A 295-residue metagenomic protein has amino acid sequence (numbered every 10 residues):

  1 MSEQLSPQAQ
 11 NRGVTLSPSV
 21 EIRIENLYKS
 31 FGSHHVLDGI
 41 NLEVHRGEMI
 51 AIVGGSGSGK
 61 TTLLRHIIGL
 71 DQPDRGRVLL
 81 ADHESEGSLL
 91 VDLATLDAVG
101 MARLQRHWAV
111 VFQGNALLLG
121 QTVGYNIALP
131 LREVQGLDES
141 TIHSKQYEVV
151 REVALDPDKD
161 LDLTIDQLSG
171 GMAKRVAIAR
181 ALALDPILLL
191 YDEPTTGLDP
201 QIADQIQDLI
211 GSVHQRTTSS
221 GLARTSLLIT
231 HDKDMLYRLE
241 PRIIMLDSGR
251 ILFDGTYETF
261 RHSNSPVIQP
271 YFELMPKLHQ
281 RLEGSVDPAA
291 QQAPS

Functional and structural regions predicted by a protein language model:
I68: Helix-to-loop junction immediately C-terminal to a conserved catalytic motif
R77-R103: ABC ATPase NBD Q-loop/coupling interface
S140-K159: Conserved ABC ATPase "signature" region
T164-L168, M172: Conserved ABC ATPase signature
D185: Conserved catalytic motifs of ABC-family nucleotide-binding domains
L189-D192: Catalytic Walker B motif of ABC-type/P-loop ATPase nucleotide-binding domains
D204-G221: Helical segment within the ABC ATPase nucleotide-binding domain
